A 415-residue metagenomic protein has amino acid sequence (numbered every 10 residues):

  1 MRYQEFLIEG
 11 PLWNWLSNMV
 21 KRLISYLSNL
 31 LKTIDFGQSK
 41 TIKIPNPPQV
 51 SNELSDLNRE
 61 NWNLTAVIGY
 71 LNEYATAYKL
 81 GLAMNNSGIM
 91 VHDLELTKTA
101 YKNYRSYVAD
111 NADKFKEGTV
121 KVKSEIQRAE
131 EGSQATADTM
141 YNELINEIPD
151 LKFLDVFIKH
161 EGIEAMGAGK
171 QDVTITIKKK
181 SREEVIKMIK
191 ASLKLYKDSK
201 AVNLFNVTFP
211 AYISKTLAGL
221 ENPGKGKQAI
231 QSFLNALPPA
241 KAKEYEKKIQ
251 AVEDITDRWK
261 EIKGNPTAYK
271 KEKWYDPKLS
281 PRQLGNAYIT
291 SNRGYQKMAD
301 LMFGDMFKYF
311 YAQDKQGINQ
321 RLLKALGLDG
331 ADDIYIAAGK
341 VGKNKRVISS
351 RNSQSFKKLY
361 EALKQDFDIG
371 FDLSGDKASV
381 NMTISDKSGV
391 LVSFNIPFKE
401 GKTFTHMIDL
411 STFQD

Functional and structural regions predicted by a protein language model:
Y3-G10, E60: Proteolytic processing junctions in secreted/extracellular precursors, especially proprotein convertase/trypsin-like
E5, N18, N29, Y78 (+2 more regions): Charged/polar, solvent-exposed surface patches and flexible loops
G10-P47: Membrane- and interface-active hydrophobic/amphipathic segments that mediate membrane binding, fusion, translocation
P47-Q171, I175-D415: Short, positively charged
